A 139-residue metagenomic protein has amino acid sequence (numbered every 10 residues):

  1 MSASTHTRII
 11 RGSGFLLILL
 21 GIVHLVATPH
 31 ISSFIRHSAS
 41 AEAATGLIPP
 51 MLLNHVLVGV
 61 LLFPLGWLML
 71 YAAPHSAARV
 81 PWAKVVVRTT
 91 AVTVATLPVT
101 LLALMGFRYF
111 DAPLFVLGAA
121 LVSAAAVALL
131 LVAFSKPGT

Functional and structural regions predicted by a protein language model:
M1-V23: Cytosolic juxtamembrane helix and N-cap/initiation of the first transmembrane helix
S2-H6, G66-V85: Juxtamembrane helix-break-helix junctions at the cytosolic face of small multi-pass alpha-helical membrane proteins
L19, V26-I35, A44-P74, T89-T96: Core segments of alpha-helical transmembrane spans in multipass integral membrane proteins
P29-R36, P74-P81, G106-P113, F134-T139: Transmembrane helix-loop junctions in multipass membrane proteins, especially transporters and channels
L53-G59, L114-V122: Alpha-helical transmembrane segments of polytopic membrane proteins
K84-L101, A120-A125: Hydrophobic alpha-helical membrane segments
A95-V116, L130-F134: Membrane-helix boundary connector in multi-pass membrane proteins
V122-T139: Membrane-water interface at the C-terminal end of transmembrane alpha helices
